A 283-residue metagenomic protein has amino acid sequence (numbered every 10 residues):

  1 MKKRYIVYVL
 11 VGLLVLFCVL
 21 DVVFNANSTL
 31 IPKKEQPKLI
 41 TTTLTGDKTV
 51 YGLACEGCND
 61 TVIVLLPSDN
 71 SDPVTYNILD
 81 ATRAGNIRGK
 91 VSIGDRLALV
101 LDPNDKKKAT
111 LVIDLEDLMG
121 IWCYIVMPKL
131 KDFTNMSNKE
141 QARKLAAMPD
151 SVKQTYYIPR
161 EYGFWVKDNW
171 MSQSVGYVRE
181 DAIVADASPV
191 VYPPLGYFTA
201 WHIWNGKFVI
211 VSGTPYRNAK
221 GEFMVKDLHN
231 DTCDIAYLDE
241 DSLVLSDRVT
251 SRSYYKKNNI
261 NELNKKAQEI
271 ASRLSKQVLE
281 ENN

Functional and structural regions predicted by a protein language model:
M1-L14: N-terminal Sec-pathway targeting helices
N25-V50: Short boundary/loop segments of OB/S1/cold-shock single-stranded nucleic-acid-binding domains
T41-D72, L79-R83, P128-D132, K153-D241 (+1 more regions): Contiguous, well-ordered beta-strand patches that form the walls/edges of small beta-barrel/beta-sandwich domains
R83-A98: Short nucleic-acid-contacting surface segments enriched for D/E, G, S/T with interspersed K/R
R88-S92, K108-C123: N-terminal helix-cap/turn-to-beta initiation motif at the start of protein domains
V100-K108: Short, charged beta-turn/beta-strand-edge "cap" motif at the junction between a beta-strand and an adjacent loop
D114-M119, V191, A200, D227-L228 (+1 more regions): Edge beta-strand at a domain terminus
L115-Y156, E269-N282: Tryptophan-anchored aromatic micro-motifs
